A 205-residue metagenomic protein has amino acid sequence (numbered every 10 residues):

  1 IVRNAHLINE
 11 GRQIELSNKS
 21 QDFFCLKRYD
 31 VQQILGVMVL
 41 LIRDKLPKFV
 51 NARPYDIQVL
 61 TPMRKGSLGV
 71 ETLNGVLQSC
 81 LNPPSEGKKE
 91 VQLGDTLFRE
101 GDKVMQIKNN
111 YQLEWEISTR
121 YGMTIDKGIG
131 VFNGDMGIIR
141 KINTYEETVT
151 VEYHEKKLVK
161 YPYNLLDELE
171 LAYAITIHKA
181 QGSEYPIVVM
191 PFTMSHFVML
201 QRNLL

Functional and structural regions predicted by a protein language model:
I1-I129: Conserved helicase motor core of P-loop NTPases
G75-L205: Conserved nucleotide-binding/hydrolysis modules and their immediate coupling elements across P-loop/ASCE NTPase motors
